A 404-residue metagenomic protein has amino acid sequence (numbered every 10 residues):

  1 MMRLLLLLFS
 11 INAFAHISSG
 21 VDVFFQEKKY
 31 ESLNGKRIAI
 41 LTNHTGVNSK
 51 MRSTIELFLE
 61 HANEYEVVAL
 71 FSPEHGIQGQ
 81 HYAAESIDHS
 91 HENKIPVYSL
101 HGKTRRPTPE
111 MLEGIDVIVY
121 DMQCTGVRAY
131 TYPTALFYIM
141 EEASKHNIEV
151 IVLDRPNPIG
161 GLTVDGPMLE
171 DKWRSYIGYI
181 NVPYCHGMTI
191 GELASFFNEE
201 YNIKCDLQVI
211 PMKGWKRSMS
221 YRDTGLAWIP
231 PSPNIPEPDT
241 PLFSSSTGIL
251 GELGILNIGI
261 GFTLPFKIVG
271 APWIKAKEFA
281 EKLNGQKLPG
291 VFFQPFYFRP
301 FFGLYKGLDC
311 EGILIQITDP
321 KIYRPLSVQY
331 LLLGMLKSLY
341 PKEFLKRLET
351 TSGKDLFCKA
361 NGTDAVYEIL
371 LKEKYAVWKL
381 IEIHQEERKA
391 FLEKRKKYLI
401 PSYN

Functional and structural regions predicted by a protein language model:
M2-A13: Sec-dependent N-terminal signal peptides
E66-E74, L153: Short internal beta-strands
Q78-A83, I151-W173: Glycine-rich, charge-decorated loop segments at or immediately adjacent to ligand/cofactor-binding or catalytic sites
A83-I115, V127: Glycine-rich oxoanion-binding loops at beta->alpha junctions
C124-L136: Glycine/threonine-rich flexible loop motifs
R174-S246: Conserved anion/nucleotide-ligand pocket segment
W215-F296, P300-Y305: Glycine-rich, aromatic-lined ligand/substrate-binding cores of catalytic and carbohydrate-binding domains
G270-I383: Conserved functional hotspot residues or short segments at active or partner-binding sites across diverse domains
